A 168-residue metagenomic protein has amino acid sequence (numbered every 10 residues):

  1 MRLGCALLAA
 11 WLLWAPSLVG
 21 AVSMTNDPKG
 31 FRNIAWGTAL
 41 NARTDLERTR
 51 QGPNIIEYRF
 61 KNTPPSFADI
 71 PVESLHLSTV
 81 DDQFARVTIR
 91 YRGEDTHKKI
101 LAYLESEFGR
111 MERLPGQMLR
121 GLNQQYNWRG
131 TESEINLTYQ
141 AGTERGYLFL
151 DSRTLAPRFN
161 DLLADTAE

Functional and structural regions predicted by a protein language model:
M1-G4: Positively charged n-region of N-terminal signal peptides that target proteins for export
A6-P16: Bacterial N-terminal signal peptides
W11-L13, F67, M118, N127: Generic marker of residues within folded, mature protein domains
A21-R59, T88-E168: Non-cytosolic coordination micro-motifs
T44-D81: N-terminal, post-signal-peptide region of Sec/Tat-exported proteins
V80-A85, R145: Coil-to-beta-strand transition motifs
